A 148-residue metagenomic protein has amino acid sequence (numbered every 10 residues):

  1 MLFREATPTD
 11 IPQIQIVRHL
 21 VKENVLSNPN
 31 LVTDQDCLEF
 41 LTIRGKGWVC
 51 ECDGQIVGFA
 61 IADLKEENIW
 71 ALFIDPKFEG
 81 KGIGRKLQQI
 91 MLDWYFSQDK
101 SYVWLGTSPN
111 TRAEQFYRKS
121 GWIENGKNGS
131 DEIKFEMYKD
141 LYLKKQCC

Functional and structural regions predicted by a protein language model:
M1-I16: A short beta-loop-alpha structural element at the N-terminal edge of CoA-dependent acyl/N-acetyltransferase catalytic
Q15-T42: Conserved GNAT-fold acetyl-CoA-binding loop/helix
L38-V49, N68: A short helix-loop-beta-strand connector motif used in the catalytic cores of GNAT acetyltransferases and, in some
V49, Q55-D63, N68-F73: Conserved beta-strand in the GNAT
L72-G80, T107: A short, internal acetyl-CoA/4′-phosphopantetheine-binding micro-motif in the GNAT/acyltransferase core
G80-D93, K119: Conserved acetyl-CoA-binding loop-helix of GNAT-fold acetyltransferases
R85, P109-G126, I133: Conserved active-site alpha-helix within GNAT-family acetyltransferase domains
Y95-S108: Conserved GNAT acetyl-CoA-binding A-motif
